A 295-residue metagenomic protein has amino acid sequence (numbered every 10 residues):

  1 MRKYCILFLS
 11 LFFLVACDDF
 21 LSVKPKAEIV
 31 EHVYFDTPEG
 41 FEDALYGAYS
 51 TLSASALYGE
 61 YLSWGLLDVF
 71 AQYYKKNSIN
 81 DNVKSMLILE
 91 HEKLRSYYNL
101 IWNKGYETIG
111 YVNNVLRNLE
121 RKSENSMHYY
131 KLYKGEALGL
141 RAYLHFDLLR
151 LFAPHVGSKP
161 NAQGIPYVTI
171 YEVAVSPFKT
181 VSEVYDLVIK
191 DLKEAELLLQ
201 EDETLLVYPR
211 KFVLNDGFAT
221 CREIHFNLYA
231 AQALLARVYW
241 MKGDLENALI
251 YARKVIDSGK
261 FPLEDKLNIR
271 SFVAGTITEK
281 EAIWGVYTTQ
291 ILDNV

Functional and structural regions predicted by a protein language model:
M1-A27: Bacterial Sec-dependent N-terminal signal peptides
C17-G65: Membrane-proximal, proline-rich intrinsically disordered regions
E42, D81-F152, A174-S182, L199: Conserved, well-structured interaction surfaces
L45, I109-V112, Y185, L192 (+2 more regions): Inward-facing hydrophobic residues that define packing positions of alpha-helical scaffold repeats
N103-G105, H128, G135, P160 (+4 more regions): Start-of-helix signal in alpha-solenoid helical-repeat scaffolds, especially tetratricopeptide repeats
L149-V156, E203, M241-G243: Short coil/turn linking the two alpha-helices of tandem helical-hairpin repeats
H225-F226, W240-V295: Hydrophobic-face positions in mid-chain alpha helices that act as interaction patches
